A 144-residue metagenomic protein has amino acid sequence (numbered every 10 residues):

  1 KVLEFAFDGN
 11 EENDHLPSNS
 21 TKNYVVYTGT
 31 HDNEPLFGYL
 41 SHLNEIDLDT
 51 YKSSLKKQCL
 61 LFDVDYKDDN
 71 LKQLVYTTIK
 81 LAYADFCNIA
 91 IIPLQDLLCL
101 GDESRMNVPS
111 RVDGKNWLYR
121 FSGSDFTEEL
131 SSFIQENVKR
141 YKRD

Functional and structural regions predicted by a protein language model:
K1-D144: Catalytic cores of glycan-processing enzymes that make or break glycosidic bonds
